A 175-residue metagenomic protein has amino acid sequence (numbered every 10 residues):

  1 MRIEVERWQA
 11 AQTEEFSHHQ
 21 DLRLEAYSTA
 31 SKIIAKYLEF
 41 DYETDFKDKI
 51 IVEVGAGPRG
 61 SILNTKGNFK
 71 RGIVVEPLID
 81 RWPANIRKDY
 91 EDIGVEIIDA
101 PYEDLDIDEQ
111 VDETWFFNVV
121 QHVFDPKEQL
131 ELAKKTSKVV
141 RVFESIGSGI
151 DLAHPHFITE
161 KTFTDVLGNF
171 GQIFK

Functional and structural regions predicted by a protein language model:
M1-D45: Class I SAM-dependent methyltransferase Rossmann-like catalytic core, especially the SAM/SAH-binding loop
F46-G57: Conserved class I S-adenosyl-L-methionine
A56-D104: Class I SAM-dependent methyltransferase SAM/SAH-binding core
W115: A conserved beta-strand element that flanks and buttresses the S-adenosyl-L-methionine
V119: Hydrophobic adenine-recognition pocket in adenosine-nucleotide-binding enzymes
H122-A133: A short, conserved alpha-helix within the catalytic core of class I
S137-S148: Conserved beta-strand signature within the Rossmann-like core of class I S-adenosyl-L-methionine
P155-F174: Short alpha-helix
